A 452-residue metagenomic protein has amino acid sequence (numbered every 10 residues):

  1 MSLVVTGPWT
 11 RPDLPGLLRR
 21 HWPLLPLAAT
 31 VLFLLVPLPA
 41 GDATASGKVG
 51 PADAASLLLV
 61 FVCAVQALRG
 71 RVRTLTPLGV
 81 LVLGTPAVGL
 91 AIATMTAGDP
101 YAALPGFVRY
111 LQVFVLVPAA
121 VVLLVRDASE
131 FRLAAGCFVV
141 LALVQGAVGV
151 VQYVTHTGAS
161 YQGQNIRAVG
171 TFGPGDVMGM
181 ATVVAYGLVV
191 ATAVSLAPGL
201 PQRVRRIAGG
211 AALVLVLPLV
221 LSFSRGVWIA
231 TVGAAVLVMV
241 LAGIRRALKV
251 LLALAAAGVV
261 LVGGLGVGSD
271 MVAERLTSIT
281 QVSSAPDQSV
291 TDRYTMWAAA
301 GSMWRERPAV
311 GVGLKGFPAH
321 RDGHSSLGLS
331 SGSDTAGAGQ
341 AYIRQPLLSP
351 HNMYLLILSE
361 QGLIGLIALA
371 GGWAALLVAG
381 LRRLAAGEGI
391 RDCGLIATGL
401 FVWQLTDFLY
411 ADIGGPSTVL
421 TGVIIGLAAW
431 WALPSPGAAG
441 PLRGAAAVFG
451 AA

Functional and structural regions predicted by a protein language model:
M1-I92, S129-G136, S195, W431-A452: Transmembrane signal-anchor hairpin modules in multi-pass inner-membrane enzymes, especially those that act on
D53, G79-V88, P100-L123, A142: Aromatic-anchored transmembrane helix interface
R132-Q164, F172-L241: Alpha-helical transmembrane segments of multi-pass inner-membrane proteins
A168-T171, L265-A299, R305, A319-D322 (+2 more regions): Flexible juxtamembrane loops connecting transmembrane helices in multi-pass membrane enzymes that build or modify
A242-A285, S302-E306, L314, A451: A membrane-periplasm/extracellular boundary helix in multi-pass inner-membrane enzymes that assemble envelope glycans
S283-V290, K315-I357: Interfacial juxtamembrane loops and adjacent helix segments that form the catalytic/substrate-binding surfaces
E360-V402: Hydrophobic transmembrane alpha-helices and their immediate junctions
I396-A452: Transmembrane alpha-helices of multi-pass inner-membrane enzymes
